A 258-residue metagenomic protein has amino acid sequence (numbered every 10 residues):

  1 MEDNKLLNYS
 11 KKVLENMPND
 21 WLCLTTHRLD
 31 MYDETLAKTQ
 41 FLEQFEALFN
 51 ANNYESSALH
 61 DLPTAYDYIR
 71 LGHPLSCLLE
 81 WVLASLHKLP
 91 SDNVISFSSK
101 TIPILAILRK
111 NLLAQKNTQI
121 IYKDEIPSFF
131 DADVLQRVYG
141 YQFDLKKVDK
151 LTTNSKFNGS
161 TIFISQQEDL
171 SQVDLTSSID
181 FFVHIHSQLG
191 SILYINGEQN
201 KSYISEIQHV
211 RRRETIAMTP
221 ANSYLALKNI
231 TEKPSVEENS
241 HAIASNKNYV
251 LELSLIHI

Functional and structural regions predicted by a protein language model:
E2-A58, P74, G159, S171-H241: Extended non-globular interaction regions in eukaryotic gene-expression and organellar proteins
L36-S98, I107, Q115, P220 (+1 more regions): Extended, compositionally biased accessory segments flanking or bridging domains
S91, K110-S128: Conserved PLP-anchoring active-site segment centered on the Schiff-base-forming lysine
S99, Y122-R137: Substrate-binding/gating loop at the entrance of the active-site cleft, primarily in PLP-dependent aminotransferase-like
Y122-I126, F163-L170: Structural motif
F130-Y141, V173-D180, N229, I243-N246: Short, aromatic/basic amphipathic alpha-helical patches
A132-G159: A short, well-structured beta->alpha microelement
I256-I258: Conserved small/polar residues in nucleotide/adenosyl-binding loops
